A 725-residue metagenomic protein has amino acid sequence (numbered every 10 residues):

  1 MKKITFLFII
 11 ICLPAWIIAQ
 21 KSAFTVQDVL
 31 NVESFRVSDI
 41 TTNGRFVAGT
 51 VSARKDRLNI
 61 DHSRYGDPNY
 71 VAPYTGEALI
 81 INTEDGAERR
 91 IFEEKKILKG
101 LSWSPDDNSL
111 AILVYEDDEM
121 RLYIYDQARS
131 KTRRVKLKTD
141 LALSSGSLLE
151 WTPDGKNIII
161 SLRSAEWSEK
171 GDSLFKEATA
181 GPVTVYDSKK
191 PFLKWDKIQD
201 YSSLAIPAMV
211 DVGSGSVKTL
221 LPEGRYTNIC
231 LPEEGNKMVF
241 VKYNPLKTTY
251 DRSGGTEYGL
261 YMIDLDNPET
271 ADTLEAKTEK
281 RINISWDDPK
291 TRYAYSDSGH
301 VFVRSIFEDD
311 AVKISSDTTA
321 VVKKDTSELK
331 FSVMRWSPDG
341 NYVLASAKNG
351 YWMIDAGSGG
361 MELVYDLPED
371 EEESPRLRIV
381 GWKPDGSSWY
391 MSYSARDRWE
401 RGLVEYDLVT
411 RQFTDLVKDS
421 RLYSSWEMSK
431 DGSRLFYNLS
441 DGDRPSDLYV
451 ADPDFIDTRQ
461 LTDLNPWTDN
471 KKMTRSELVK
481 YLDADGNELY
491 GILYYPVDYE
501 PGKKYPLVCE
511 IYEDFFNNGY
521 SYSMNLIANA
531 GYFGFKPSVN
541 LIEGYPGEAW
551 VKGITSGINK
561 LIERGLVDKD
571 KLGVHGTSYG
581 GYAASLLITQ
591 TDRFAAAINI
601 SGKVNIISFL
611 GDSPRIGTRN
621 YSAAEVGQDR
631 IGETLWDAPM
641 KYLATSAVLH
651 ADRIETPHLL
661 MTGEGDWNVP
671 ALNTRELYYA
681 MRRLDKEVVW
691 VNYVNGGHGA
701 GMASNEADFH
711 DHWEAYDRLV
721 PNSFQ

Functional and structural regions predicted by a protein language model:
Q20-E33, G86, V212-G215: A short helix->beta-strand "capping" segment at the edge of beta-propeller domains
V32-T50, E93-L113, L122, T139-S168 (+12 more regions): Conserved beta-propeller blade repeats
S52-L79, L162-A208, Y243-I263, D317-T319 (+2 more regions): Predominantly five- to eight-bladed beta-propeller fold
L58, T75-E77, E119-Y123, W167-D172 (+6 more regions): Structural motif
Y74, T83, E93, Y520 (+2 more regions): Active-site-proximal cap/loop segments of hydrolase catalytic domains
T83-G86, D126-S130, D211-G215, D264-P268 (+4 more regions): Short loop/turn segments that connect beta-strands within beta-propeller blades
T462-P501: N-terminal cap/lid segment of alpha/beta-hydrolase-fold proteins
Y495, G502-E513: Short beta-strand element of the alpha/beta-hydrolase
